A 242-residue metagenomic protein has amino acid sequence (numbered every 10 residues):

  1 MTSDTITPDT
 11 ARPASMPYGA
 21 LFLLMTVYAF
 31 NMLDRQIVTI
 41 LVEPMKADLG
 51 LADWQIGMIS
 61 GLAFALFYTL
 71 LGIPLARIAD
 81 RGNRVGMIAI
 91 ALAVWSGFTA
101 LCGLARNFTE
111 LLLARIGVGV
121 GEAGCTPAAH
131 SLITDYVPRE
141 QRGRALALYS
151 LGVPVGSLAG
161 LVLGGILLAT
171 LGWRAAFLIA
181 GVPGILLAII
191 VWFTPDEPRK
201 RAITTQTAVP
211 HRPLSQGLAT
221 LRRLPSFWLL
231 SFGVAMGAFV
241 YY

Functional and structural regions predicted by a protein language model:
T2-L33: Cytosolic juxtamembrane N-terminal segment immediately preceding the first transmembrane helix of multi-pass
D9-P13, K200-L230: Juxtamembrane intracellular "pre-TM" segments in multi-pass secondary transporters
Q36, A65-I73, A123, S157-L158: Residue-level signature of mid-helix packing/kink "hotspots" within the transmembrane helices of 12-pass Major
L41-L70: Extracellular/periplasmic helix-loop-helix junction of adjacent transmembrane segments in MFS-like secondary
G50, N83, L104-E110, G121 (+1 more regions): Helix-breaking motifs and short loop linkers at transmembrane-helix boundaries and internal kinks in secondary membrane
L70-T109: Conserved MFS/SLC helix-loop-helix module at the cytosolic interface between two early adjacent transmembrane helices
A114-P154: Cytoplasmic helix-loop-helix junction between adjacent transmembrane helices in 12-TM secondary transporters
Y149-D196: Helix-loop-helix hairpin linking two adjacent transmembrane segments in secondary transporters
